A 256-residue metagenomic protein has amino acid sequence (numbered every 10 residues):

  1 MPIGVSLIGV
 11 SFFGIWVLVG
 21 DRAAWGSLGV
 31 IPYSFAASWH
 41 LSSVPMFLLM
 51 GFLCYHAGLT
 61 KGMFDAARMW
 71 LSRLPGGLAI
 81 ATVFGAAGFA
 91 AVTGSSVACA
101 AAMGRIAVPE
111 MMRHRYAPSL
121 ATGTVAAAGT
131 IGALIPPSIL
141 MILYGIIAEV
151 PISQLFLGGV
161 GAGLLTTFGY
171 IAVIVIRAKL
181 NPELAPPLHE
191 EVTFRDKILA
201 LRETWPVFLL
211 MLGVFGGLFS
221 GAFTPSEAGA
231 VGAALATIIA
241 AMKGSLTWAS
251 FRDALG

Functional and structural regions predicted by a protein language model:
M1-G256: Alpha-helical transmembrane segments of multi-pass membrane transport proteins
